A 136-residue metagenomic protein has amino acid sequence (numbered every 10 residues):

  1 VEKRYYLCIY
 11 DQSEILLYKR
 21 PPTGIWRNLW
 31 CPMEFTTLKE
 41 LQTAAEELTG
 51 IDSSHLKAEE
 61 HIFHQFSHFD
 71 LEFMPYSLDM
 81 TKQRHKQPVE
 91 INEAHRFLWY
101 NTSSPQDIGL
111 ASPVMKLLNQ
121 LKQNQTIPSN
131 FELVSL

Functional and structural regions predicted by a protein language model:
V1-L136: Intrinsically disordered, low-complexity, charged terminal extensions of DNA damage-control enzymes
